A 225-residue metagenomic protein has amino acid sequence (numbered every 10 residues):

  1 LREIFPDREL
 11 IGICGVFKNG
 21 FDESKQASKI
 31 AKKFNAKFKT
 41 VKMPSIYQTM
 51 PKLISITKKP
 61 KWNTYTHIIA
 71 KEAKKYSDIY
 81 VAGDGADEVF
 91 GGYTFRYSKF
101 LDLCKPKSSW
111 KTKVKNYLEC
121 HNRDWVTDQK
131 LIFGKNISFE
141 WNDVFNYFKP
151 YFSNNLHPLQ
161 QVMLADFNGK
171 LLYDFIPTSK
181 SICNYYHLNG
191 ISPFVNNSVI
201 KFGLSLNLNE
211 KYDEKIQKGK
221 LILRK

Functional and structural regions predicted by a protein language model:
L1-L159, S179-K225: ATP-dependent adenylate-handling active sites, centered on carboxylate activation for C-N bond formation
F167-I176: Core structural elements
